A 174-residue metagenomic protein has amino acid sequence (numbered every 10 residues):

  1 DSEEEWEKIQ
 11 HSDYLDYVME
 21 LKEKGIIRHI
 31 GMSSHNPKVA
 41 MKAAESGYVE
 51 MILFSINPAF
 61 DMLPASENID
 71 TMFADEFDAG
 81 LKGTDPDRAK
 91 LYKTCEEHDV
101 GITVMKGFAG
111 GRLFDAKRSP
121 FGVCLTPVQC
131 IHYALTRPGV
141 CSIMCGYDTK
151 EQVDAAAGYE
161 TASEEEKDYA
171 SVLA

Functional and structural regions predicted by a protein language model:
D1-A174: Beta/alpha (TIM)-barrel catalytic core signal, keyed to glycine-rich beta->alpha loops juxtaposed to Asp/Glu that bind
